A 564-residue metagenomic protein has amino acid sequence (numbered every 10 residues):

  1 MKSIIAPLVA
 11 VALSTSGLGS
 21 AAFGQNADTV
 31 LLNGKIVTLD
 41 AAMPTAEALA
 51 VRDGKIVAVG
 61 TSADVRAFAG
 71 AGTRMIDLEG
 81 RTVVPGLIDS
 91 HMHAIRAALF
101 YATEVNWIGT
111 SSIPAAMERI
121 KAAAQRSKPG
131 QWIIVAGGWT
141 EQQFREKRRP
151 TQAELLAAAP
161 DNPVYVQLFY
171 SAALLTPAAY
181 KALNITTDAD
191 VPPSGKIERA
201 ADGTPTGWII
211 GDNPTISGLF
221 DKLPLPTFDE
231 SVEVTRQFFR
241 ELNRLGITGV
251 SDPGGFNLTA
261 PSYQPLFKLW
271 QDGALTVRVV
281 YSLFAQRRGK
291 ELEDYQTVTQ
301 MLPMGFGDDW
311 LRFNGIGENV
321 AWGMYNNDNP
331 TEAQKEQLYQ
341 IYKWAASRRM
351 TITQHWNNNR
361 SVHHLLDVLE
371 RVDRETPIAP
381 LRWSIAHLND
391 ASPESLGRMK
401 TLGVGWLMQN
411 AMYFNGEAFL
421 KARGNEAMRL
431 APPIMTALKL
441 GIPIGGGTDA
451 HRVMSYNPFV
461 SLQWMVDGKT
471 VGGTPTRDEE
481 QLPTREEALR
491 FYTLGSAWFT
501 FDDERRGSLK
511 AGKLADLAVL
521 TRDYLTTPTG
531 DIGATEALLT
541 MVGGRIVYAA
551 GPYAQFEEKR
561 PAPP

Functional and structural regions predicted by a protein language model:
M1-I4: Positively charged n-region of N-terminal signal peptides that target proteins for export
A6-G17: Bacterial N-terminal signal peptides
G19-G24: Boundary at the C-terminal end of the N-terminal hydrophobic targeting segment
N26-L32, A41-T297, W310-N357, S361 (+5 more regions): Divalent metal-binding segments
Y263-P265, E291-L302, V362-E375, R398: Distinct, well-ordered alpha-helical segments
A274-D308, R382-P393, F419-I444: Phosphate/diphosphate-binding loops
K343-T353, R360-W383, P393-G397, M408-G530 (+2 more regions): His/Asp/Glu-enriched, well-ordered alpha-helical/loop segment that forms or immediately abuts the divalent-metal
